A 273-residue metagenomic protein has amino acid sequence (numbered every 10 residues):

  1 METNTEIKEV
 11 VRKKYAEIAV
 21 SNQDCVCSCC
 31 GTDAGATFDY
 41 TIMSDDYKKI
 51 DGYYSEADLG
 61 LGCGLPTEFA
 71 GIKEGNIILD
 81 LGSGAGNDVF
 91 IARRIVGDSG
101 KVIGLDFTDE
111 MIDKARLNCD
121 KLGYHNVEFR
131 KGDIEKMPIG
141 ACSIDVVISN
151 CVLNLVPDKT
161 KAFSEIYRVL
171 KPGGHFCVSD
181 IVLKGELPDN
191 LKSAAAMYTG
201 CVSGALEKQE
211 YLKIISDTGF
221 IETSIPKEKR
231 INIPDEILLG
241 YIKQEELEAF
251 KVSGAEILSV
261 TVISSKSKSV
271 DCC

Functional and structural regions predicted by a protein language model:
A16-I18, T218-C273: C-terminal lobe and adjacent flexible extensions of AdoMet/dcAdoMet transferase-like proteins
A34-I77, D88-I95: Conserved alpha-helix/loop element of class I SAM-dependent methyltransferases that forms part of the SAM/SAH-binding
E74, E135-V146: A short acidic, Gly/Pro-enriched loop at the edge of an enzyme's catalytic core that lines a small-molecule cofactor
T108-E110: Conserved SAM/SAH-binding beta-strand->alpha-helix loop
L122-E135: Conserved SAM-binding strand-loop segment of SAM-dependent methyltransferases
T160-H175: A short glycine-rich, Lys/Arg-flanked "PGG" loop and its adjoining helix->strand segment in the class I
V182-V202: Short, glycine-/aromatic-enriched active-site segment of Class I SAM-dependent methyltransferases
G204-G219: Short alpha-helix
